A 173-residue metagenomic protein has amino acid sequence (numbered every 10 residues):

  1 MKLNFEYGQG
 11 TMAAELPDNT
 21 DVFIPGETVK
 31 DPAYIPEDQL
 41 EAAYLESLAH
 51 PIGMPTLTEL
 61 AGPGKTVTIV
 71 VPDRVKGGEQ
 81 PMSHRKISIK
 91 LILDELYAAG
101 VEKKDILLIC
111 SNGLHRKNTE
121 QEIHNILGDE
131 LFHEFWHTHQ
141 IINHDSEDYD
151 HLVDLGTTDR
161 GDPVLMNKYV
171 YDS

Functional and structural regions predicted by a protein language model:
M1-D18, C110-D129: A short, hydrophobic/aromatic-rich structural module that often spans a beta strand with its adjoining loop
M1-L45: N-terminal amphipathic/basic leader segments beginning at the initiator methionine
P36-A49, E79-I89: Phosphate/oxyanion-binding active-site loops and adjacent basic polyanion-contact surfaces
A43, L91, E95, L165-Y169: Alpha-helical scaffold segments in soluble metabolic enzymes
Y44, L48, I52, L93-G100 (+2 more regions): Structural signal for hydrophobic packing residues in well-ordered secondary-structure cores of soluble enzyme domains
A49-A61, M166-D172: Short amphipathic alpha-helices and their capping/turn segments at secondary-structure boundaries
G53, T58-R116: N-terminal active-site beta-alpha-beta segment that forms phosphate/nucleotide-binding and substrate-recognition loops
K117-S173: An acidic, phosphate/nucleotide-engaging active-site surface
